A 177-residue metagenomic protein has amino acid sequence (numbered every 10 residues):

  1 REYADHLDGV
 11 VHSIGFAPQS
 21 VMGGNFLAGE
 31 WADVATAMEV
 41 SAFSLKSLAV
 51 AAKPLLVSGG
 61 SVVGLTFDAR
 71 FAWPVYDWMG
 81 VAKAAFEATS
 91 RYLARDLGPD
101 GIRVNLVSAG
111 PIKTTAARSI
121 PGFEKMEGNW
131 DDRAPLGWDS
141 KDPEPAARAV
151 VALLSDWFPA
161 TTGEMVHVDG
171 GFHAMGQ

Functional and structural regions predicted by a protein language model:
R1-H6, A149: Conserved amphipathic alpha-helix within the SDR
H6-G15: Conserved hydrophobic beta-strands of the Rossmann-like cofactor-binding core in SDR/related NAD(P)H-dependent
V11, V63-L65, V104-V107, A117 (+2 more regions): Hydrophobic structural elements of the Rossmann-like NAD(P)H-binding subdomain that define the short-chain
G15-P99, P111-T114: Catalytic loop of short-chain dehydrogenase/reductase
F26-G29, L56, F71, I120-P121 (+3 more regions): Helix-loop segment at the mouth of the active site in Rossmann-fold oxidoreductases, especially SDR/KR enzymes
F43, L106, K125-T161, V166-G170: C-terminal helical subdomain
S58-G59, P99-I102, R133, D156-W157: Short coil/turn segments at alpha/beta junctions that flank glycine-rich nucleotide-binding fingerprints
W78, P99, P111-P135, M175-Q177: A glycine/serine/threonine-rich, flexible loop-to-helix segment that serves as the NAD(P) cofactor-binding "lid"
